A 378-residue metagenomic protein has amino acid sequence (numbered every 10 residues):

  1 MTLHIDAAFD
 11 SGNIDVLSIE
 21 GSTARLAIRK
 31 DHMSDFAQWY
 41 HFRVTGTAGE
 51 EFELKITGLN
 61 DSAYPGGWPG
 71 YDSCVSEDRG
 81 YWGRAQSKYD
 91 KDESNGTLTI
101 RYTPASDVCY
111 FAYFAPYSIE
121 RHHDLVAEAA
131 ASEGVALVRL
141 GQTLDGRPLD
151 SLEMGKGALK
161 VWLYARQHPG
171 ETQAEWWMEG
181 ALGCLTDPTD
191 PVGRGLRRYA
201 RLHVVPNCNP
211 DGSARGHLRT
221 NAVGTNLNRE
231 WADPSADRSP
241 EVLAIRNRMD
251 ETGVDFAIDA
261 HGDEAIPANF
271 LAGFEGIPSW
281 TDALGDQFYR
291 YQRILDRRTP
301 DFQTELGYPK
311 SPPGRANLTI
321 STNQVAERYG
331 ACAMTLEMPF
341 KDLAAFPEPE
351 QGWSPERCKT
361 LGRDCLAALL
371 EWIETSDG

Functional and structural regions predicted by a protein language model:
M1-A105, C109: Extreme N-terminal flexible tails
T57-L59, E337-K341: Short, loop-centered acidic/histidine patches that primarily coordinate divalent metals
Y64-P65, A112, I119-H122, E171-Q173 (+2 more regions): Short helix/loop capping segments that flank catalytic or ligand/cofactor-binding pockets
K91-Q142: Extended acidic/polar, glycine-enriched regions that form or flank non-catalytic beta-rich accessory modules
G134-N317, N323, A331-E337, A344-Q351 (+1 more regions): Active-site/substrate-binding loop(s) of hydrolase catalytic cores
R328: Catalytic-core region of carbohydrate-active enzymes that cleave or remodel glycosidic bonds
A345-G378: His/Asp/Glu-rich mid-to-C-terminal helical/loop segments that flank catalytic regions of hydrolases
